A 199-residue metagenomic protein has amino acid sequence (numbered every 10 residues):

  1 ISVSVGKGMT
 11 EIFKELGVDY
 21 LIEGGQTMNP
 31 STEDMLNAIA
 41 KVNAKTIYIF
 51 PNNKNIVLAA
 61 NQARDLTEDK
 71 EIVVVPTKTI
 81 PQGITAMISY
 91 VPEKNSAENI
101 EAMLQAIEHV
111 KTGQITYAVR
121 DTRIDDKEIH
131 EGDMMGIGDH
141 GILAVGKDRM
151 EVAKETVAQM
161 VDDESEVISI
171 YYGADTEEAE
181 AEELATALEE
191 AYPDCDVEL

Functional and structural regions predicted by a protein language model:
I1-L199: N-terminal loops that bind phosphate or other acidic moieties and the adjacent beta-alpha structural core
